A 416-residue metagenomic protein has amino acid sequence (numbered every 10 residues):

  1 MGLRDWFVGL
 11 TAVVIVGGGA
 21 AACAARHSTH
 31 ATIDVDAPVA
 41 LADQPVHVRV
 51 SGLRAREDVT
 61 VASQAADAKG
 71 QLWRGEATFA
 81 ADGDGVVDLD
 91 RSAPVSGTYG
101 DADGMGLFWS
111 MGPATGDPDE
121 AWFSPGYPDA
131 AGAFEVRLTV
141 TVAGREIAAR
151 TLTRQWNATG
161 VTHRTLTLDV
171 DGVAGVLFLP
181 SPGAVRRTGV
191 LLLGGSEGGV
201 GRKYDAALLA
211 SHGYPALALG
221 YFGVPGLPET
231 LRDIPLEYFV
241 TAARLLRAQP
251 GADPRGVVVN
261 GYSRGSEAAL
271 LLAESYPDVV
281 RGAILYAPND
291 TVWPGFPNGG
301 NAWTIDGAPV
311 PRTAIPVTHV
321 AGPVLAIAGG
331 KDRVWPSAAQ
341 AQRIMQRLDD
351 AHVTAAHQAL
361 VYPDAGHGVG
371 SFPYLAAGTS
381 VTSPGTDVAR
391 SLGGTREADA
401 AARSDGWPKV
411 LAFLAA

Functional and structural regions predicted by a protein language model:
D36-L41, V46, G52-D58, L72-G75 (+3 more regions): N-terminal cap/lid segment of alpha/beta-hydrolase-fold proteins
V185-G195: Short beta-strand element of the alpha/beta-hydrolase
G201-G220: Short amphipathic alpha-helix adjacent to the substrate-entry channel of hydrolases
E229-P250, L271, P408: Alpha/beta-hydrolase active-site loop
G251-S263: Alpha/beta-hydrolase fold nucleophile elbow
R281-P316: Mobile cap/lid helix-loop segments that gate and shape the active-site cleft of serine hydrolases
V320, A326-D332: Short beta-strand/loop motif that positions the catalytic acidic residue of the alpha/beta-hydrolase fold
V353-A416: C-terminal catalytic histidine-bearing segment of alpha/beta-hydrolase fold enzymes
